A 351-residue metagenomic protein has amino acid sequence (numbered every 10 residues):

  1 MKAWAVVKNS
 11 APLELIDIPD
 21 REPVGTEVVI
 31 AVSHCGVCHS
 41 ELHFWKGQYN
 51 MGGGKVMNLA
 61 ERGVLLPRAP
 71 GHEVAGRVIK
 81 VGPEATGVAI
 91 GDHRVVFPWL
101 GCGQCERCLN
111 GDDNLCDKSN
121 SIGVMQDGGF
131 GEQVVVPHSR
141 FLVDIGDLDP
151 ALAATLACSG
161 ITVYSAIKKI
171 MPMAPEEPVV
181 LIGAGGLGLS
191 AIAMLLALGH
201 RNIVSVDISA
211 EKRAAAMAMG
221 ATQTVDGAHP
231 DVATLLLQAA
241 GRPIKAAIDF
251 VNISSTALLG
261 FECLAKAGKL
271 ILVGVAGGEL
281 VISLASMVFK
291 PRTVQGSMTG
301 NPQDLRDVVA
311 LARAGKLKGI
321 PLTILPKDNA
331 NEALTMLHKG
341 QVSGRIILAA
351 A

Functional and structural regions predicted by a protein language model:
R21-C35, N50-E106, G146-L148: Glycine-rich beta-strand-centered segment in the early N-terminal region that forms part of a ligand/cofactor-binding
N58-H72, L100-I182: NAD(P)H dinucleotide-binding glycine-rich loop of Rossmann-like/cofactor-binding domains, especially the beta1-alpha1
E132, D147-H229, T234-L235: Mid-domain Rossmann-like dinucleotide-binding core that forms the NAD(H)/NADP(H) cofactor-binding site
M171-E177, L198, R213-T293, V342 (+1 more regions): Glycine-rich cofactor phosphate-binding loops and adjacent beta1-alpha1 units of small-molecule cofactor enzyme domains
S209, A276, G300: Residues in the short beta-alpha loop(s) of Rossmann-like NAD(P)-binding domains
A210, L258-F261, P302-A351: C-terminal hydrophobic helical "lid"/dimerization subdomain of Rossmann-like NAD(P)H-dependent oxidoreductases
K269, V281-L322: Rossmann-fold dehydrogenase core element
